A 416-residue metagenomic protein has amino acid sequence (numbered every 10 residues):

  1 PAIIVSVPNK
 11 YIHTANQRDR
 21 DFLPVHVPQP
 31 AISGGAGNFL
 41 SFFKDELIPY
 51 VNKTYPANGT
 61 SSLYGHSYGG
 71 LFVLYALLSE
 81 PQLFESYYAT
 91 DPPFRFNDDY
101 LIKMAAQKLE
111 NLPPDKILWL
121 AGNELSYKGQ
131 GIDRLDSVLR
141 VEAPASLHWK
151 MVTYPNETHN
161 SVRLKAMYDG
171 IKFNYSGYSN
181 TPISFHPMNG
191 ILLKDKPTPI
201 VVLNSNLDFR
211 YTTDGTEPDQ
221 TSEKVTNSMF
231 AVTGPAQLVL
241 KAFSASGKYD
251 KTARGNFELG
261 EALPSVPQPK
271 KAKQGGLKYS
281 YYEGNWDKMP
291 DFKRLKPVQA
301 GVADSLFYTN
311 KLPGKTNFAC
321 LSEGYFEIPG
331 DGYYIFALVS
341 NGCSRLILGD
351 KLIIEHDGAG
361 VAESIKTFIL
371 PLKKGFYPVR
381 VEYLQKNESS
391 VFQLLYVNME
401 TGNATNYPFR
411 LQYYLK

Functional and structural regions predicted by a protein language model:
P1-I191: Non-catalytic cap/lid and distal C-terminal segments of serine-dependent acyl enzymes
H13-Q17, S161, Q220, D287-F292: Short, solvent-exposed loop/turn elements at domain surfaces
A15-R20, Y75-A76, D98-Y100, Q130-I132 (+5 more regions): Short, solvent-exposed loop/turn and secondary-structure capping segments
E46-T54, G59, L78-Y88, L207-P218 (+3 more regions): K/E-rich alpha-helical interaction surfaces of small helical-bundle regulatory domains
A121, P155, T212-D214, D219 (+2 more regions): Residue-level detector of conserved, well-ordered beta-strand and adjacent loop positions that form binding/recognition
G177-G275, T309-T316, L411-K416: Short, compositionally stereotyped local motifs that mark structural "simplifiers"
N180-P182, T233, R254-Y333, V339-K416: Extracellular/secretory pathway-exposed regions associated with glycan biology
